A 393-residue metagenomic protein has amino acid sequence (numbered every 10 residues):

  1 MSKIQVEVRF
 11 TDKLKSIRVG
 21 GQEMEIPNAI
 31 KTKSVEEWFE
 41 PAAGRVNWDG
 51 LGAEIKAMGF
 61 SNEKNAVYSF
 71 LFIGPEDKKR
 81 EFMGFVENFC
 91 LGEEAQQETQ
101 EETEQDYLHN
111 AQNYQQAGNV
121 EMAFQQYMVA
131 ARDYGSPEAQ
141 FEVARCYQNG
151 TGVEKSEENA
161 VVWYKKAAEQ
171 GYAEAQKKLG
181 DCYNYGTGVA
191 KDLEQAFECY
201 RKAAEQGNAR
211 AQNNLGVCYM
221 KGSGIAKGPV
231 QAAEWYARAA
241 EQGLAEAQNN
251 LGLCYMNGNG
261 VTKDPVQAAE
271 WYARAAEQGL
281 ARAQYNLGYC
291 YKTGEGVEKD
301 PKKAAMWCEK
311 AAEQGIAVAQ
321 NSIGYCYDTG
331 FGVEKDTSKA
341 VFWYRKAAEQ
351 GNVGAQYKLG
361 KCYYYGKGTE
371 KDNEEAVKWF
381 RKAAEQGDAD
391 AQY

Functional and structural regions predicted by a protein language model:
K15-V19, E25, F72: Short linear proline/tyrosine/threonine-rich motifs used for host-factor recruitment and membrane trafficking/assembly
W38-P75: Acidic, low-complexity, intrinsically disordered interaction modules
H109-N113, A130, Q140-N149, K178-Y185 (+6 more regions): Hydrophobic face of amphipathic alpha-helices that form TPR/SEL1-like repeat modules and related alpha-solenoid
Y114, D133-S136, N149-T151, E169-Y172 (+14 more regions): Short helix-capping/linker turns of helical repeat alpha-solenoids
